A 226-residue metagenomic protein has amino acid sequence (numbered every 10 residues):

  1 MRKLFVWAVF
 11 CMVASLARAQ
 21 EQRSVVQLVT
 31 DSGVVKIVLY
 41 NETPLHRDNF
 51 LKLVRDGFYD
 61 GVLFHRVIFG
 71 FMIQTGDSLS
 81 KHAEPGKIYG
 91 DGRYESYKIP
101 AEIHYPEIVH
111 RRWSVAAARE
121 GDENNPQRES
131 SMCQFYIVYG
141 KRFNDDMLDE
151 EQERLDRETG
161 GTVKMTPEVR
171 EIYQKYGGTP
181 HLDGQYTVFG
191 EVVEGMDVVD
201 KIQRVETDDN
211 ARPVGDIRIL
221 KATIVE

Functional and structural regions predicted by a protein language model:
M1-L4: Positively charged n-region of N-terminal signal peptides that target proteins for export
W7-A19: Hydrophobic h-region of N-terminal signal peptides that target proteins for export in Gram-negative bacteria
A17-E226: Cyclophilin-like peptidyl-prolyl cis-trans isomerases
